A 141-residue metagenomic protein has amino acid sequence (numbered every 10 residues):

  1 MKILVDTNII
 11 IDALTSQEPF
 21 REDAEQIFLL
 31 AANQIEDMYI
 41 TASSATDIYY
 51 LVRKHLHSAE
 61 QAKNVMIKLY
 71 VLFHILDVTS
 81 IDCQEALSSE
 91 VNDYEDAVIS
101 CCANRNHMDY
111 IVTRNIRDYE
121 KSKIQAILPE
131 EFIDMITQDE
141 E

Functional and structural regions predicted by a protein language model:
M1-I40, H55-E60, K121, E130-E141: Short, well-structured N-terminal submotif of metal-dependent ribonuclease cores
K2, D37, I75, I111 (+1 more regions): A residue-level structural signature of the nucleotidyltransferase/glycosyltransferase Rossmann-like core
N8, S80-I81, V112-R114: Short beta-strands and strand-loop turn motifs
I9, D77-V78, Y119-I124: Residue-level detection of beta-strand scaffold positions
I11, T46-Y49, D118-Y119: Short, active-site-adjacent cap segments at secondary-structure transitions
E25-Y39, S43-D93, A97, C101: PIN-domain endoribonuclease scaffold, especially VapC-family toxins
S100-Q138: Acidic, metal-binding active-site segment of PIN/NYN-like and related structure-specific nucleases
